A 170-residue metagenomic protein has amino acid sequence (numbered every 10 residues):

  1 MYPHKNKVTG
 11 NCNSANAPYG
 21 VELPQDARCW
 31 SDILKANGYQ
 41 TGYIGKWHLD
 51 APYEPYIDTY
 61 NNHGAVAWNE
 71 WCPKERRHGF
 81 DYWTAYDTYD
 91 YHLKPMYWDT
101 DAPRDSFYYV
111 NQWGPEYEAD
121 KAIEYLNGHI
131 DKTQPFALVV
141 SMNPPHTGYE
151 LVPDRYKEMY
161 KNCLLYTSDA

Functional and structural regions predicted by a protein language model:
M1-I44, L49-D58, T88, P95: Active-site segment of extracytoplasmic enzymes that catalyze sulfate/phosphate-ester chemistry
V8-A17, W68-D90: Short, basic, helix/turn surface patches
A17-R28, D105-E118: A short beta-strand-to-alpha-helix junction
N37-Q40, D81, K132-A137: Loop/turn elements at helix/coil->beta-strand transitions in domains of secreted/extracellular proteins
W47-L49, P145, A170: Hydrophobic pocket-lining residues within nucleotide cofactor-binding pockets
E54-F80, P144-L165: Aromatic- and acidic-residue-enriched segments that line the glycan-binding/catalytic groove of carbohydrate-active
A85-E116, I123-Q134, L138-S168: Active-site-proximal cap/lid insertion segments
